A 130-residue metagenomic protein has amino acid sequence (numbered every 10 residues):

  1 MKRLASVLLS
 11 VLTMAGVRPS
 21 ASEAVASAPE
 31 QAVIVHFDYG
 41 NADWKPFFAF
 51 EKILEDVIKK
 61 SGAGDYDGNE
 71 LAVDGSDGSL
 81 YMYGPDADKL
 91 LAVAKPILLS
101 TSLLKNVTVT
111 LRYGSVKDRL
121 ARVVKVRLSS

Functional and structural regions predicted by a protein language model:
L4, L8-S27: Bacterial Sec-dependent signal peptides at the C-terminal "C-region" and cleavage site
P29-V33: Short structural boundary motif marking the start of a folded domain
I34-A63: Surface-exposed, low-hydrophobicity interaction/linker segments
F50-L54, V93-L98: Short amphipathic alpha-helices in soluble, non-transmembrane regions that often serve as interface/regulatory elements
G62-V93, I97: Short, intrinsically disordered low-complexity segments
L80-M82, Y113-R119: Short, conserved secondary-structure transition motifs
S100-S115: Conserved short beta-strand edge segments in small beta-sheet-based binding/regulatory domains
V116-S130: Short, low-order "capping/linker" segments at domain edges
